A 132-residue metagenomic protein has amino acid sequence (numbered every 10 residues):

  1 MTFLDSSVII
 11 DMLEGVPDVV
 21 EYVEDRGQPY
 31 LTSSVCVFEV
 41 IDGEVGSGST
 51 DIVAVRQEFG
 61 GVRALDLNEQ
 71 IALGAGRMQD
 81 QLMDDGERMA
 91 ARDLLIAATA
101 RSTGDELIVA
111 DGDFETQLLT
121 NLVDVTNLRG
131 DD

Functional and structural regions predicted by a protein language model:
M1-T32, E44-Q57: Short, well-structured N-terminal submotif of metal-dependent ribonuclease cores
L4-D5, T32-S33, M89-A90, D111 (+1 more regions): Histidine- and aromatic-rich ligand-binding microenvironments
S6, E69, A91-L94: Conserved glycosyltransferase catalytic-site signature
I9-I10, V19, V37-V40, A72 (+1 more regions): A generic structural signal for short hydrophobic patches within well-formed alpha-helices
V40, A90-E106: Acidic, metal-associated active-site segment
R63-M83: Acidic catalytic patch
R101-D132: Acidic, PIN/NYN-like endoribonuclease modules and their adjacent C-terminal/linker elements
